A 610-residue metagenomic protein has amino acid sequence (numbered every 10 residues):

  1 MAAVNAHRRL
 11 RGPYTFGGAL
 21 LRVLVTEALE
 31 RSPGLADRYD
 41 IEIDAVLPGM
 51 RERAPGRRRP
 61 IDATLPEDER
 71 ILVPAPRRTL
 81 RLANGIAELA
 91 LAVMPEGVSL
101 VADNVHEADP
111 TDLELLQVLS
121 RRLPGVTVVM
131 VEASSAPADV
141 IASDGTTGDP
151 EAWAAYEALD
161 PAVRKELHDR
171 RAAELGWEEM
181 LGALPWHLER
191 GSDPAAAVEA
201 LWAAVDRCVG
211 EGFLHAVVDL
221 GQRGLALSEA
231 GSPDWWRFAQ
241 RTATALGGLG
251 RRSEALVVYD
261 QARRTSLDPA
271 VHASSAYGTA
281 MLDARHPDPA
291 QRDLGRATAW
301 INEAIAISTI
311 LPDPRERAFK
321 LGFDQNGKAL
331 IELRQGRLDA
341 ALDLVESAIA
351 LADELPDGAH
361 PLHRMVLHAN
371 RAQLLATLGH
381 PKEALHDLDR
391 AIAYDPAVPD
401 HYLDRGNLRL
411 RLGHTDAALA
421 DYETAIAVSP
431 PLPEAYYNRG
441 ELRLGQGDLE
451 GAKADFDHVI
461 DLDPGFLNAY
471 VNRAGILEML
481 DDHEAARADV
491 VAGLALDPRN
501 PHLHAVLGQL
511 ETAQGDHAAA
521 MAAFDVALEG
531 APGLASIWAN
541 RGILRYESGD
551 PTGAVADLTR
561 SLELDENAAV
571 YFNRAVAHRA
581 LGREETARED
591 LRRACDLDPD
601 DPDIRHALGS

Functional and structural regions predicted by a protein language model:
M1-G97: Conserved phosphate-binding/catalytic loops and adjacent sensor/switch elements of nucleotide-binding enzymes, spanning
R81, S135-D219, G224-L227: Short secondary-structure boundary elements
G97-A102, E107-S143: Sensor-1/coupling segment of RecA-like P-loop NTPase cores
W153-L159, A204-H215, T244-E254, D283-T298 (+3 more regions): Short coil/turn connectors between adjacent alpha-helices in alpha-solenoid helical repeat scaffolds
L188-G191, A226-W235, R264-H272, I305-F319 (+1 more regions): Flexible helix-coil transition and linker loops at the boundaries of alpha-helical arrays
Q240-G247, Y277-P287, F319-R334, L362-T377 (+7 more regions): Conserved alpha-helical positions within TPR/SEL1-like repeat arrays
